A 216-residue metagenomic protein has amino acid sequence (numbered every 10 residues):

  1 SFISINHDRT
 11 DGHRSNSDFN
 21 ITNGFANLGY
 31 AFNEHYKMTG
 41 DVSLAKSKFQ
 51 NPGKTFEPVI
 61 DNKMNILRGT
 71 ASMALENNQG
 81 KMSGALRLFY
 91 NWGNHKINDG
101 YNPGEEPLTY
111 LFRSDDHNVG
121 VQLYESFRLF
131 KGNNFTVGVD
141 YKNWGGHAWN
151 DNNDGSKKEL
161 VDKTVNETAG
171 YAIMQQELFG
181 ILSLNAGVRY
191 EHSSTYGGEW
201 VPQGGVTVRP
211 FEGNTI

Functional and structural regions predicted by a protein language model:
S1, A26-Y30, A71-N77, V121-F127 (+2 more regions): Residues on the lipid-exposed face of transmembrane beta-strands in outer-membrane beta-barrel proteins
S1-F2, H35-G40, G80-A85, N94 (+3 more regions): Repeated loop/turn-to-beta-strand initiation elements of outer-membrane beta-barrel proteins
I3-I5, L28, G40-V42, M73 (+4 more regions): Membrane-embedded beta-strand positions of outer-membrane beta-barrel proteins
H7-D11, L44-K48, Q79-K81, Y90-N94 (+4 more regions): Transmembrane beta-strands of outer-membrane beta-barrel pores
T10-I21, Y36-N118: Flexible loop and strand-edge segments within Gram-negative outer membrane beta-barrel domains
I21-N23, I66-T70, D116-Y124, V165-Y171 (+2 more regions): Transmembrane beta-barrel architecture of outer-membrane proteins
L75, G146, D162-T164: Outer-membrane beta-barrel initiation region
F130-N134, D140, D154, K158-I216: Structural signature of Gram-negative outer-membrane beta-barrels, strongest in the C-terminal barrel of TonB-dependent
